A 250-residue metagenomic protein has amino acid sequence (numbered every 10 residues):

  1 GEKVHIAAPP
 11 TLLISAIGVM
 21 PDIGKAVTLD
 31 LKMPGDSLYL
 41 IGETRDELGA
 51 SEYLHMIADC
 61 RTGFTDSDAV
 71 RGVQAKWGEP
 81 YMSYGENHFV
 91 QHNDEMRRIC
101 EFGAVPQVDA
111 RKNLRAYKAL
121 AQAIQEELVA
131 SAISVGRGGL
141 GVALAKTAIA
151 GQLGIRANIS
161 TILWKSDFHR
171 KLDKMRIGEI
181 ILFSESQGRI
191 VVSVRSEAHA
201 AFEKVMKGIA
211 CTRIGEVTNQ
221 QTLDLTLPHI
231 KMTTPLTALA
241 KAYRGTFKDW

Functional and structural regions predicted by a protein language model:
G1-S15, V19-S186, R195-W250: Intein/HINT protein-splicing elements and their conserved insertion hotspots or analogous self-processing inserts
